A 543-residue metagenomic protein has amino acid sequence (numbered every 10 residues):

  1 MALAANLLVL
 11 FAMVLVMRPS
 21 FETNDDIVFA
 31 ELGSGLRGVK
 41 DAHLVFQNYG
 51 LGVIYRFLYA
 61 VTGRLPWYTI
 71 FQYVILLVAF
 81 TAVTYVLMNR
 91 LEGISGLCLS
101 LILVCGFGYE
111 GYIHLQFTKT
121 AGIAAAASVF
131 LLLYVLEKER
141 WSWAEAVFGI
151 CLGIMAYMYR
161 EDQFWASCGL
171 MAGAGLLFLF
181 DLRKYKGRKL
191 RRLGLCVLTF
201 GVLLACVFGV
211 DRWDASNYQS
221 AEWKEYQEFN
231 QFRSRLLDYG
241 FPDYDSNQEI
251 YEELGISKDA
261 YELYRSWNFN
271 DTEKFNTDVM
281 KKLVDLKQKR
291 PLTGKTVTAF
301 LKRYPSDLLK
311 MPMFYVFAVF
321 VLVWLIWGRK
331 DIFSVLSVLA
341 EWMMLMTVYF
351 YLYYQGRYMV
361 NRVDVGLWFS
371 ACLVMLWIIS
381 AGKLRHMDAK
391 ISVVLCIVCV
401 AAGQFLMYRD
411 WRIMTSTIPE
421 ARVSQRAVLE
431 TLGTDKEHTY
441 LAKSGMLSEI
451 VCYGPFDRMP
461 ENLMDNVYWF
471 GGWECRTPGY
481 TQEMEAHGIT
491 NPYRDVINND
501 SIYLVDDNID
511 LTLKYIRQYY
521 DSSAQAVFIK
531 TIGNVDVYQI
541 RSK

Functional and structural regions predicted by a protein language model:
D41-I75: Short hydrophobic/aromatic helix or loop-helix immediately within or flanking a transmembrane segment in polytopic
V74-E92, F320-G328: Transmembrane-helix motifs of polytopic, lipid-linked glycan transferases
G93-L99, Y134-I154, R191-R192, D388-L395: Short hydrophobic alpha-helices at membrane interfaces in multi-pass membrane enzymes
E145-E161, A172, T199-F208: Membrane-interface alpha helices of multi-pass inner-membrane proteins
V147, L190-V202, G382-R409: Signature aromatic-anchored transmembrane alpha helix within multi-pass, membrane-resident enzymes that catalyze glycan
A166-V202, G403: Perimembrane helix-loop-helix junctions
S216-K295, E461-Y480: Membrane-proximal stem/loop segments at transmembrane-domain junctions that anchor or position
L429-L511: Short periplasmic/luminal acceptor-recognition loop of GT-C membrane glycosyltransferases, typified by
